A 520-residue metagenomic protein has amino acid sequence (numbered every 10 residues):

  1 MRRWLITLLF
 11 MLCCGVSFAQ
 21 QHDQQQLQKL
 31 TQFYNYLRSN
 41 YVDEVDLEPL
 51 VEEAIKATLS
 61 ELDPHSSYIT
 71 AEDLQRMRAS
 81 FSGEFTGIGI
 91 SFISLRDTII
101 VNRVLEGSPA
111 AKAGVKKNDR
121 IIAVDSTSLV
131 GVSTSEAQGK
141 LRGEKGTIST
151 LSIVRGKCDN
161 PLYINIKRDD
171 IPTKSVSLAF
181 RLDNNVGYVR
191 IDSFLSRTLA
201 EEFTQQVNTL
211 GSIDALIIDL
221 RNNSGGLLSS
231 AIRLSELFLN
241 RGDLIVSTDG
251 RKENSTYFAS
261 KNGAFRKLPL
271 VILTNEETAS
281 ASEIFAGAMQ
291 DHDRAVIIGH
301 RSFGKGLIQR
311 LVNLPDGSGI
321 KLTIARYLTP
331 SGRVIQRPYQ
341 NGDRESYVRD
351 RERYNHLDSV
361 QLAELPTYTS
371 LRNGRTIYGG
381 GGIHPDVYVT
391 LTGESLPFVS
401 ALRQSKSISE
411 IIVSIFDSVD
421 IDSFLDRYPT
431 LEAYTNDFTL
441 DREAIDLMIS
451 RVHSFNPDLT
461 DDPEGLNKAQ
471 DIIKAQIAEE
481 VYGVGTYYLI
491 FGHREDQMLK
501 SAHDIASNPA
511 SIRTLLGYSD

Functional and structural regions predicted by a protein language model:
M1-Q24: Bacterial Sec-dependent N-terminal signal peptides
A19-Q26, L30, Y34-V42, D46-L47 (+3 more regions): Cleft-lining beta-strand/loop regions that shape enzyme active-site pockets
Y41-N102, I148-L178, S230, G492-H503 (+1 more regions): Extended, small/polar residue-biased N-terminal targeting/export presequences and adjacent propeptide/linker tracts
R103, V132, N165, T323 (+3 more regions): Short linear motifs in exposed loops
I122-A123, V296, K321, Q336 (+1 more regions): Hydrophobic beta-strand signal
A281, D293, G304-P366: Polar, glycine-rich mid-to-C-terminal structural blocks that act as macromolecule-binding/assembly scaffolds
V334-I335, Y339-D520: Conserved functional hotspot residues or short segments at active or partner-binding sites across diverse domains
